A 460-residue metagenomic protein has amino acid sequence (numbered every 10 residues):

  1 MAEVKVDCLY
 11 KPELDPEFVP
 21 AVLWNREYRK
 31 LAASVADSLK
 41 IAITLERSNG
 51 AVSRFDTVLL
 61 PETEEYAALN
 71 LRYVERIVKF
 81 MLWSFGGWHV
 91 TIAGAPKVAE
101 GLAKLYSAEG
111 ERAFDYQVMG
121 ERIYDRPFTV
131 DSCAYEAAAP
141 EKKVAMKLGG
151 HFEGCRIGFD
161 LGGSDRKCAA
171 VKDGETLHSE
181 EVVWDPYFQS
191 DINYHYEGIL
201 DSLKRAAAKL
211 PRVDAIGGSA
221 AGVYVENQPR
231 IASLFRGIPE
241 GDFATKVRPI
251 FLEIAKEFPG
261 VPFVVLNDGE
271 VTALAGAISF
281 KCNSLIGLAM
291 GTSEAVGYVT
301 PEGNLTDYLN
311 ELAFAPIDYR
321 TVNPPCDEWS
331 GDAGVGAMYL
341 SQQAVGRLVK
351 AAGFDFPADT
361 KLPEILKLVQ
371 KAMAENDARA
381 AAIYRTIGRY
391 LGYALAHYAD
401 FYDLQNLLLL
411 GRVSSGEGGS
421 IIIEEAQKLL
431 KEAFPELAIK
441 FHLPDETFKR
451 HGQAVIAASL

Functional and structural regions predicted by a protein language model:
M1-F55, Y66-L69, G101, E111-A113 (+7 more regions): Glycine/GP-enriched mid-protein hinge/lid loop-to-helix segment characteristic of carbohydrate kinases
R54-F80, F188-R212, K350-N406, E446-T447: Adenine-nucleotide phosphate-binding core of ATP-dependent small-molecule kinases
T63-Y73, M81-F85, V98-C133, V182-E197 (+4 more regions): Glycine-rich phosphate-binding loop and adjoining helix at the ATP-binding site of ATP-dependent phosphoryl-transfer
S84-P96, R212-A221, D403-V413: Short glycine-rich phosphate-binding loop at a beta-alpha junction
H89-T91, K147, G154-D160, V213-G217 (+3 more regions): Short glycine-aspartate micro-motif
R126-C155: Long amphipathic N-terminal alpha/beta scaffold segment
H151-G218: Secondary-structure-rich domain cores
A382-Y402, R412-L460: Internal alpha/beta domain cores that form substrate/cofactor-binding pockets in large enzymes and binding proteins
